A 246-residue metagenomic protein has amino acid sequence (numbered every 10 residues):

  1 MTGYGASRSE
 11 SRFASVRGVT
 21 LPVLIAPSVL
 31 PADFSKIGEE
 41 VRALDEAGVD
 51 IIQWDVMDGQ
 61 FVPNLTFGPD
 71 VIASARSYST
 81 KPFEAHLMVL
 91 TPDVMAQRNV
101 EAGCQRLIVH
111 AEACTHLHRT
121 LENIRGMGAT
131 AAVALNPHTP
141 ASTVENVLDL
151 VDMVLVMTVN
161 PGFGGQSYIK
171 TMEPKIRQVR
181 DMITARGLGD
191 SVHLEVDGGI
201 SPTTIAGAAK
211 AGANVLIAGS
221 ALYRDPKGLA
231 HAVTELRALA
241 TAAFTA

Functional and structural regions predicted by a protein language model:
M1-S15: N-terminal amphipathic/basic-hydrophobic helices that include classical n-h-c signal peptides and signal-anchor
R12-I108, C114-H116, N123, T130-A131 (+7 more regions): Conserved N-terminal beta1-alpha1 strand-loop-helix module at the mouth
V56, A111, L135-P137, T158-V159 (+2 more regions): Short secondary-structure boundary segments
G164-Y168: Glycine/threonine-rich flexible loop motifs
M182-I183: N-terminal pre-catalytic segment of deacetylase/amide-hydrolase enzymes
G199-A211: Acidic, divalent-metal-coordinating active-site segment for phosphoryl/phosphodiester hydrolysis, typified by short
